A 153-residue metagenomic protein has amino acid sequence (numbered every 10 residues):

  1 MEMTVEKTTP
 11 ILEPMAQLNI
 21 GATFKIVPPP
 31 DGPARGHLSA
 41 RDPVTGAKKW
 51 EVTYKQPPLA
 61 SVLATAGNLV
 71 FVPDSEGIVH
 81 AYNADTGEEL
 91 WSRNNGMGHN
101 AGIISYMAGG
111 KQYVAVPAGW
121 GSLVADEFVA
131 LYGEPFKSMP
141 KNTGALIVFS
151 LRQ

Functional and structural regions predicted by a protein language model:
V5-L59, L63-Q153: Extracytoplasmic/lumenal domain signature
